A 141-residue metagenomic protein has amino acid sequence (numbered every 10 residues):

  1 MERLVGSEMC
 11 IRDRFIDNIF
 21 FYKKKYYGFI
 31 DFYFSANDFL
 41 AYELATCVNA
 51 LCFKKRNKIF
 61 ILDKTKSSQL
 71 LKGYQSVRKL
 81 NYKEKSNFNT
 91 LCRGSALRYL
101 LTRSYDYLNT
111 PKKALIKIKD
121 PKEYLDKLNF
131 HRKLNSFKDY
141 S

Functional and structural regions predicted by a protein language model:
M1-G6, C10-I11: Single conserved hydrophobic/aromatic residue that forms the stacking wall/gate of nucleotide- or nucleobase-binding
S7-E8, Y22-K23, I61, T65-Q69 (+1 more regions): ATP-dependent phospho-/nucleotidyl transfer catalytic cores
R14: Hydrophobic HxD+1 residue recognition
D17-E43: Catalytic activation segment of kinase domains across protein kinase-like and atypical kinase folds
K25, F29, L71-Y82: Short amphipathic alpha-helical segments and their helix-coil junctions
A41-R78, S95-P111: Active-site activation/catalytic loop segments of kinase-like enzymes and analogous catalytic loops in related
Y82-C92: All-alpha amphipathic helical-bundle segments outside canonical DNA-binding/catalytic cores that form hydrophobic
Y99-S141: ATP/Mg2+ or Mg2+-diphosphate-binding catalytic cores that bind nucleotide phosphates or diphosphates via glycine-rich
